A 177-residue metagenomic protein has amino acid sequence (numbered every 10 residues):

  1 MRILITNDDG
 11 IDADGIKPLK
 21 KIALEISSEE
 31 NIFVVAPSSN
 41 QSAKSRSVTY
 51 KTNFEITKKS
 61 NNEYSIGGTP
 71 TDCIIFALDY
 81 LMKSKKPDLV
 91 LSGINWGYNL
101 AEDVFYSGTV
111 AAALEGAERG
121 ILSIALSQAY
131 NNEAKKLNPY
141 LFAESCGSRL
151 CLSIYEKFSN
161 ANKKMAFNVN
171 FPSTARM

Functional and structural regions predicted by a protein language model:
I3, L19-Y80, S84-K86: A cross-family phosphate/adenosyl-ligand binding-site feature
D9-K17: Short acidic, Gly/Ser-rich segments with clustered Asp/Glu that frequently serve as metal-coordination loops in enzyme
F33-V35, Y64, L91, L122-L126 (+1 more regions): Hydrophobic/aromatic beta-strand patches that form the interior of the parallel beta-sheet core in alpha/beta enzyme
S38-N40, Y130, F171-A175: Glycine-rich beta-alpha junction loops
Y98-S107: Glycine/threonine-rich flexible loop motifs
A112-G116: Hydrophobic/aromatic ligand-binding patch that stacks against planar heteroaromatic rings of cofactors or nucleotides
A117-F142: Glycine-rich phosphate/pyrophosphate-binding loops and their adjacent beta-strand/loop elements at enzyme active sites
Y140-M177: Electrostatically charged, flexible surface regions
